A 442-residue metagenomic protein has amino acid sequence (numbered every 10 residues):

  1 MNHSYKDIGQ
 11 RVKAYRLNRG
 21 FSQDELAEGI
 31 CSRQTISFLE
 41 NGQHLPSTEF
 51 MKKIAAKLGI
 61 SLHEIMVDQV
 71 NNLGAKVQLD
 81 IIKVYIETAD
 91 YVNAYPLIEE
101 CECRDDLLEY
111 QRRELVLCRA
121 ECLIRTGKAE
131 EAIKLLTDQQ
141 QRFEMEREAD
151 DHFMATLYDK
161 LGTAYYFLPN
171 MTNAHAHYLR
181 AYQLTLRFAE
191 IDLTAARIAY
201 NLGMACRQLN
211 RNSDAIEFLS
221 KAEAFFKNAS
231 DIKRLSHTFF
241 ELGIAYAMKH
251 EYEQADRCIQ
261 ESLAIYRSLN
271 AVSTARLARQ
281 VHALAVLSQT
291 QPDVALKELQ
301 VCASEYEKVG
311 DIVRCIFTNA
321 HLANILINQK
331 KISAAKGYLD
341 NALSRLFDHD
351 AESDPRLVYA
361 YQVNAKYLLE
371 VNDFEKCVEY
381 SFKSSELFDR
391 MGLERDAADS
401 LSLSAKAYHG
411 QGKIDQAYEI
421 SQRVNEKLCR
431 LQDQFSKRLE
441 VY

Functional and structural regions predicted by a protein language model:
M1-N18: A short, Lys/Arg-rich alpha-helix, primarily the initiator
G20-F38: Short alpha-helical DNA-recognition segment
S47-E64: DNA major-groove recognition helix of helix-turn-helix/homeodomain DNA-binding modules
N72, E109-R112, H152, L193 (+5 more regions): Residue signature of alpha-solenoid helical repeat architecture, marking inter-repeat boundaries and helix-start
K76, E114, T156, A196-R197 (+7 more regions): Residue register of alpha-helical TPR repeats
E99-R104, T137-E146, L179-R187, S220-D231 (+5 more regions): Amphipathic alpha-helical segments of tetratricopeptide repeats
